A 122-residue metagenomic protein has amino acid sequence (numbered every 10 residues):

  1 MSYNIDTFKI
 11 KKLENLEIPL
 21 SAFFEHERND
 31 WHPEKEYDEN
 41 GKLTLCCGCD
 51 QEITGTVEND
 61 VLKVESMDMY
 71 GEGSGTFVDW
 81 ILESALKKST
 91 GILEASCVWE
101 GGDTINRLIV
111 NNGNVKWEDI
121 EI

Functional and structural regions predicted by a protein language model:
M1-W31: Short, extreme N-terminal segment that most often corresponds to the first beta-strand
P33-I122: Charged interaction segments
